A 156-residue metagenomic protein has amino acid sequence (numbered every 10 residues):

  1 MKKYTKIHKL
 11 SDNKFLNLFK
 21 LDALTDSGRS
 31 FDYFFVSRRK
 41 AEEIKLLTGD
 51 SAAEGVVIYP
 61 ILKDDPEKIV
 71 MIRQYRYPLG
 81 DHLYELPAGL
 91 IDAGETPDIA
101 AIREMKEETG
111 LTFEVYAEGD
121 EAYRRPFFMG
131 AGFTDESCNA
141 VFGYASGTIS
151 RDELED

Functional and structural regions predicted by a protein language model:
K2-S11: Short amphipathic beta-strand and strand-loop transition segments with alternating hydrophobic
L10, F15-Y59, D65: Acidic, metal-coordinating catalytic segment for phosphate/diphosphate chemistry, firing primarily on the Nudix
N17, E54, H82, S137-N139: Residues that flank catalytic or metal-binding motifs in active/ligand-binding sites
N17, L90-G94, F127: Short, surface-exposed loop/turn motifs that are enriched in glycine and acidic residues and include a nearby proline
L46-I61, D65-R103: Conserved Nudix-box catalytic region and its N-terminal flanking loop in Nudix hydrolases and closely related
I61-D65, Q74-P78, G110-D156: Active-site segment of metal-dependent pyrophosphate-handling enzymes, primarily the Nudix hydrolase catalytic core
G94-G119: Internal catalytic-core helix/loop-beta-alpha segment that presents or stabilizes conserved functional determinants
